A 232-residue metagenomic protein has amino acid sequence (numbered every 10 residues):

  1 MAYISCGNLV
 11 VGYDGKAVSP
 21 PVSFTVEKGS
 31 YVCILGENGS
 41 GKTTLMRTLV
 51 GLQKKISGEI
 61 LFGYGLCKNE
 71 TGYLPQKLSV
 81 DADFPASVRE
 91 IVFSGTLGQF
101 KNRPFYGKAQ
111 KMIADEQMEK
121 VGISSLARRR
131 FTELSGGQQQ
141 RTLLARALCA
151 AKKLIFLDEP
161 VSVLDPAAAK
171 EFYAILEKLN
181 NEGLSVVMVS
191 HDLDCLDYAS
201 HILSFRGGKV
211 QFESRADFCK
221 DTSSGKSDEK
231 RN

Functional and structural regions predicted by a protein language model:
V50: Helix-to-loop junction immediately C-terminal to a conserved catalytic motif
G58-T71: Conserved ABC transporter NBD signature motif
K108-L126: Conserved ABC ATPase "signature" region
R130-L134, Q138: Conserved ABC ATPase signature
I155-E159: Catalytic Walker B motif of ABC-type/P-loop ATPase nucleotide-binding domains
P166-A168: Helix N-cap at the start of a conserved alpha-helix in ABC-type nucleotide-binding domains
D197, F205-N232: Conserved beta-strand-loop-alpha-helix hinge in the C-terminal portion of ABC ATPase nucleotide-binding domains
